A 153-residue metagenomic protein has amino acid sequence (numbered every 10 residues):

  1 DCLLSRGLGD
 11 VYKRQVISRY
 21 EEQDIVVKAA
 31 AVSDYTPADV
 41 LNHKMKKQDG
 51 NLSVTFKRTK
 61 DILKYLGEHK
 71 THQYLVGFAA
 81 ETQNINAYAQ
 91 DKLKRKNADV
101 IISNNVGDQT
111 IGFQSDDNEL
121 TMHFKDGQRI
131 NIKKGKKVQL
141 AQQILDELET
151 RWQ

Functional and structural regions predicted by a protein language model:
D1-Y12: Single conserved hydrophobic/aromatic residue that forms the stacking wall/gate of nucleotide- or nucleobase-binding
K13, K137-D146: Short, amphipathic alpha-helical "lid/cap" segments that border enzyme active or binding sites
I17: Flexible loop/N-cap segments at domain edges
Q23: An anion/phosphate-binding loop that grips the pyrophosphate of nucleotide cofactors and donors
V27: Catalytic-core elements of nucleic-acid end-processing and repair enzymes
A30-A31, T36: Conserved NAD(P)H cofactor-binding loop of Rossmann-fold oxidoreductase domains
P37-I132, Q143-Q153: Glycine-rich phosphate/nucleotide-binding loop
